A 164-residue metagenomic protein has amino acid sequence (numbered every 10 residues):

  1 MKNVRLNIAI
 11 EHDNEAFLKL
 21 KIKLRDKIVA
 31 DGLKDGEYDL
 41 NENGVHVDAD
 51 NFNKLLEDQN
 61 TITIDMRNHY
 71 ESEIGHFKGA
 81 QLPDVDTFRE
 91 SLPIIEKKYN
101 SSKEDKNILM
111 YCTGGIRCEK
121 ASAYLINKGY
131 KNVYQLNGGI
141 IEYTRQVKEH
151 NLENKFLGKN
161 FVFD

Functional and structural regions predicted by a protein language model:
M1-V45, D58-T61, N68-I108, I116-D164: Rhodanese-like catalytic fold shared by cysteine-dependent sulfurtransferases and DSP/PTP-type phosphatases
Y111: Short, surface-exposed ligand- or partner-binding patches at beta-edge/loop junctions that are enriched in aromatics
